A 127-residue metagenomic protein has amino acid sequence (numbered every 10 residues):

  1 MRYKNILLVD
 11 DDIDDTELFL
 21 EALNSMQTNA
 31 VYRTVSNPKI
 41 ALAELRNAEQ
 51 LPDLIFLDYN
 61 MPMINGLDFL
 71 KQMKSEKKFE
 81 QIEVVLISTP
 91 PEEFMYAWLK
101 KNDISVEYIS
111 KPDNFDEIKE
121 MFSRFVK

Functional and structural regions predicted by a protein language model:
D10: Conserved acidic carboxylate
I13-R33, D103: Two-component/phosphorelay signaling modules centered on CheY-like receiver
T34-A43, G66: Helix N-cap/capping motif at the beta->alpha junctions
A43, L67-E80: Short amphipathic alpha-helix used as the core "switch/output" element in two-component signaling
L57-Y59: Active-site residues of response regulator receiver
P62-M63, E92: The feature encodes the CheY-like receiver
D68, P91-I109, D116, E120: Alpha4 helix (beta4-alpha4-beta5 surface) of REC/receiver domains from two-component response regulators
V85-I87: Hydrophobic/aromatic residues positioned on beta-strands within the core alpha/beta folds
